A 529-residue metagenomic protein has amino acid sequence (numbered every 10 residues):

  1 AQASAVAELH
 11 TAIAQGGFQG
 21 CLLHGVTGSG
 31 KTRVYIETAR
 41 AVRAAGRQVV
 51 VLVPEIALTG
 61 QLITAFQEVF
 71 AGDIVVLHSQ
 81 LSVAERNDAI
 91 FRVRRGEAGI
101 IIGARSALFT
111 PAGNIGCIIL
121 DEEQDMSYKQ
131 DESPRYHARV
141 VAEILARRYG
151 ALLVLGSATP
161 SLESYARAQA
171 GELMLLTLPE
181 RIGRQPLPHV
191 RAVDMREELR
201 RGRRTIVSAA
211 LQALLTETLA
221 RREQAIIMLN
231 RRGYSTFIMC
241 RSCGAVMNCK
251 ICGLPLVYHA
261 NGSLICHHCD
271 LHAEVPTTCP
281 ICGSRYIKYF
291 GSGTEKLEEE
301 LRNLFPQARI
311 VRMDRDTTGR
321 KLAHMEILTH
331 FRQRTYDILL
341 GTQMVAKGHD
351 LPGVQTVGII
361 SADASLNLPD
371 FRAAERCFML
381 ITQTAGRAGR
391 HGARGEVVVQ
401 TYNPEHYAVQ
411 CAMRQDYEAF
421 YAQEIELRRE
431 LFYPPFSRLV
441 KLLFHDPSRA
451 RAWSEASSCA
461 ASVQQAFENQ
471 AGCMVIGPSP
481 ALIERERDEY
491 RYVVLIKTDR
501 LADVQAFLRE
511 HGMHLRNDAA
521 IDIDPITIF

Functional and structural regions predicted by a protein language model:
A1-A7, Q15-W453, A461, Q465 (+5 more regions): Inter-lobe coupling/hinge segments of SF2-like helicase ATPases
V190, L256, I287, M474-P478 (+1 more regions): Generic structural motif
A456: Flexible catalytic loop/linker elements that gate and position reactive groups at enzyme active sites
C459-R500, F507-H511: C-terminal structured "cap/appendage" subdomains that terminate the fold
N469-M474, L515-I528: Conserved short beta-strand edge segments in small beta-sheet-based binding/regulatory domains
